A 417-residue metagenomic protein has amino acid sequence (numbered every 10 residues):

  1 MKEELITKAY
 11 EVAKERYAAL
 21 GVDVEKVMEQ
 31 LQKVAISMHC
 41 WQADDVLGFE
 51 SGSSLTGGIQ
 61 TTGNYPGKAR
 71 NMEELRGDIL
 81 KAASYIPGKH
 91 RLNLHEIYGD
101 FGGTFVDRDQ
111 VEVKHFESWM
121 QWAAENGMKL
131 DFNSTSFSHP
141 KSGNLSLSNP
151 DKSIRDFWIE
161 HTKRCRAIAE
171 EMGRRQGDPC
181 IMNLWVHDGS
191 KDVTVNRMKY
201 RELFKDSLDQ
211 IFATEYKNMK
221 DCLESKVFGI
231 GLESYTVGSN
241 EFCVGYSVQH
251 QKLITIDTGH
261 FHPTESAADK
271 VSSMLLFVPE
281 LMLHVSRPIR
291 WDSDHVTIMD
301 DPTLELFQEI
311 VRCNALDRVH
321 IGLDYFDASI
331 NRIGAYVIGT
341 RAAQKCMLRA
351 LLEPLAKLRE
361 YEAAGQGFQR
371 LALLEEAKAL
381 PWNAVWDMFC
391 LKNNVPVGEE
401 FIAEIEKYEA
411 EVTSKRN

Functional and structural regions predicted by a protein language model:
M1-P150, F157, R166-I168, D178-C180 (+5 more regions): Alpha/beta catalytic barrel-like cores
A123, T162-C165, A169, G173 (+1 more regions): Hydrophobic pocket-lining residues that define ligand/cofactor binding sites across diverse proteins
M128, R174, K252: Short glycine/serine/threonine/alanine-rich loop segments
N149-D151, S272-S273: Short, hinge-like loop/turn segments at secondary-structure boundaries
R166-V195: Active-site groove signature of glycoside hydrolases
H187-G189, K226, Y325: Short linear capping/connector segments at secondary-structure termini
V193-P302: Acidic/histidine-rich catalytic cores of soluble enzymes
